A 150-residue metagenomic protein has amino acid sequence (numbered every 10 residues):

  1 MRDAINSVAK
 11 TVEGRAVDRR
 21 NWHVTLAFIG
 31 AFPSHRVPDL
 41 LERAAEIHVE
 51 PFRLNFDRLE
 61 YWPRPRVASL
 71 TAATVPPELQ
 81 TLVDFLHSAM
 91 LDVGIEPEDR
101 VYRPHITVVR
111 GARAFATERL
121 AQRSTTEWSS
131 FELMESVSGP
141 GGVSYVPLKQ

Functional and structural regions predicted by a protein language model:
M1-Q150: Histidine-dependent nucleotide/RNA phosphoesterase domain, centered on the 2H-phosphoesterase fold with its duplicated
